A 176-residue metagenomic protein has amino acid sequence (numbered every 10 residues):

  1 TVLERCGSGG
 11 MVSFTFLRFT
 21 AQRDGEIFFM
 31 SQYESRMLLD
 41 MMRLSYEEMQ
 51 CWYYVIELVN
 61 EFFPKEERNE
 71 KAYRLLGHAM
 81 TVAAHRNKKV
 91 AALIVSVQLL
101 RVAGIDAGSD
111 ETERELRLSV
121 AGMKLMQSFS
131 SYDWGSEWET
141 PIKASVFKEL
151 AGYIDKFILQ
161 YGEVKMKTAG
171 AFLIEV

Functional and structural regions predicted by a protein language model:
T1-V176: Non-catalytic alpha-helical scaffolds and adjoining flexible linkers that form interface surfaces for assembly
